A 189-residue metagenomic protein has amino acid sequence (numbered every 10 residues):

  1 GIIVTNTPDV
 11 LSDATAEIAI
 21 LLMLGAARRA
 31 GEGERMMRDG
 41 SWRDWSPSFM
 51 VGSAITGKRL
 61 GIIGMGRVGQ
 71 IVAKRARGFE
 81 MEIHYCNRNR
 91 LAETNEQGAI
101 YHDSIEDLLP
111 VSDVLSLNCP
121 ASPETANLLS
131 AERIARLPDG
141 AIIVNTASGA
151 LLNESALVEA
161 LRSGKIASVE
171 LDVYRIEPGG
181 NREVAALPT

Functional and structural regions predicted by a protein language model:
I2-V10, N87, A147: Short beta->alpha connector loops at strand-helix junctions that form conserved, small/polar/Pro-enriched
I3-V4, R29, E82, I100: Residue-level detector of anion-binding/catalytic polar loops
P8-R59, I71-K74: Phosphate-binding beta-alpha-beta segment of Rossmann-like dinucleotide-binding domains, i.e., the NAD(P)
M65-G66: Glycine-rich Rossmann-fold phosphate-binding loop(s) that bind the pyrophosphate of adenine dinucleotide cofactors
A73, R77, L161-R162, A185: Gly/Ala-rich phosphate-binding loop of Rossmann-like dinucleotide-binding domains, activating on the conserved
R88-E183: Rossmann-like adenosine-cofactor binding region
E183-T189: Short FAD-binding loop at a beta-strand-to-alpha-helix junction that anchors the flavin cofactor in diverse
